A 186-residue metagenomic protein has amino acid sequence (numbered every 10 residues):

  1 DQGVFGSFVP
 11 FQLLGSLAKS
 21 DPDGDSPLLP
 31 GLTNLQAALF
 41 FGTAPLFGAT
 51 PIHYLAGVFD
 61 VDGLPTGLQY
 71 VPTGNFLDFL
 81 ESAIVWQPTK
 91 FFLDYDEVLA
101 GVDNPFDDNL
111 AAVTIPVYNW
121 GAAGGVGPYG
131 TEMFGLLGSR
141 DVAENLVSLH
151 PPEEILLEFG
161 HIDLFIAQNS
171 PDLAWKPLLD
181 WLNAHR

Functional and structural regions predicted by a protein language model:
D1-Y118, G125: Alpha/beta-hydrolase
N104, D108, T131, N169-K176: Generic alpha-helical secondary structure signal
L110, V117, M133-G138, L182-R186: Hydrophobic, Leu/Ile/Phe/Ala-enriched alpha-helical segments that form helix-helix packing faces
A112-V113, A122-E158: Active-site-adjacent alpha-helix of alpha/beta-hydrolase-fold enzymes
W120-A123, A167: Short His-Asn-centered micro-motif
A143-R186: Catalytic active-site module of serine/aspartate enzymes centered on a nucleophile-bearing elbow/loop
